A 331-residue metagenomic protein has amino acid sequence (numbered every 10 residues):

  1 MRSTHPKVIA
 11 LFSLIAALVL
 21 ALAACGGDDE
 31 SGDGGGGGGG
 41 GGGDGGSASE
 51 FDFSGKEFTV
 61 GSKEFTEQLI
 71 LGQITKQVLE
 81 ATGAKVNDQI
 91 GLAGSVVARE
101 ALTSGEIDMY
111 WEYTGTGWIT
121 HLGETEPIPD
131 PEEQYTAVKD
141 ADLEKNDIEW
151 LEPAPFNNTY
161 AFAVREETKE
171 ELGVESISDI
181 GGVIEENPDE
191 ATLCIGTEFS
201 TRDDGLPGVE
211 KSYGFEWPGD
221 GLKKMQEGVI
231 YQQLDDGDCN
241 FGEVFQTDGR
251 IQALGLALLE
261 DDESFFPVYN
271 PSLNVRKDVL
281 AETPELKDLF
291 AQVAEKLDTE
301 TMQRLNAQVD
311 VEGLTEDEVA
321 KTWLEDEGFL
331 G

Functional and structural regions predicted by a protein language model:
M1-F12: Bacterial N-terminal signal peptides that target proteins for export
L20-A24: C-terminal motif of bacterial Sec signal peptides marking the signal peptidase cleavage site
C25-D52: Short, low-complexity, disordered segments immediately C-terminal to signal peptides in bacterial exported proteins
G55-K56, E67, S200-D204, G208-S212 (+1 more regions): An extracytoplasmic/periplasmic, membrane-proximal ligand-sensing/linker region
G55-L92, F156-Y231, L314-E318: Bilobed "Venus flytrap"/periplasmic-binding protein-like clamshell domains and structurally analogous long
D108-E112, C239-F245: Paired acidic/hydrophobic, glycine-rich loop segments that form the ligand-binding mouth/hinge of periplasmic-binding
H121-L151, D238, R250-E263: Ligand-binding "clamshell"
Y160-E170, N270-T283: A bilobed periplasmic-binding-protein/Venus flytrap-type ligand-binding module shared by bacterial periplasmic
